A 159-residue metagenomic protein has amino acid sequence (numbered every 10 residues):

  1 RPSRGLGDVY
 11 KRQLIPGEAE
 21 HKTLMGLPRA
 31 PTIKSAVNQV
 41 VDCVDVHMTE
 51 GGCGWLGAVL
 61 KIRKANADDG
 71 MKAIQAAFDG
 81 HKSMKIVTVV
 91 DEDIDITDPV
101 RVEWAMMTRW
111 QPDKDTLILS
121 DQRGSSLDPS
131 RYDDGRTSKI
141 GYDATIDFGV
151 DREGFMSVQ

Functional and structural regions predicted by a protein language model:
R1-L6, Y10: Single conserved hydrophobic/aromatic residue that forms the stacking wall/gate of nucleotide- or nucleobase-binding
Y10-L14, I146: Hydrophobic transmembrane signal anchors and adjacent membrane-proximal interface regions, especially in viral
I15, H21-I86, E103, R109 (+2 more regions): Catalytic alpha/beta core of large soluble enzyme barrels
N66-D68, I94-D98: Flexible loop/turn segments at secondary-structure boundaries
V87-D91: Short internal beta-strands
I96-Q159: C-terminal amphipathic alpha-helical interaction region
